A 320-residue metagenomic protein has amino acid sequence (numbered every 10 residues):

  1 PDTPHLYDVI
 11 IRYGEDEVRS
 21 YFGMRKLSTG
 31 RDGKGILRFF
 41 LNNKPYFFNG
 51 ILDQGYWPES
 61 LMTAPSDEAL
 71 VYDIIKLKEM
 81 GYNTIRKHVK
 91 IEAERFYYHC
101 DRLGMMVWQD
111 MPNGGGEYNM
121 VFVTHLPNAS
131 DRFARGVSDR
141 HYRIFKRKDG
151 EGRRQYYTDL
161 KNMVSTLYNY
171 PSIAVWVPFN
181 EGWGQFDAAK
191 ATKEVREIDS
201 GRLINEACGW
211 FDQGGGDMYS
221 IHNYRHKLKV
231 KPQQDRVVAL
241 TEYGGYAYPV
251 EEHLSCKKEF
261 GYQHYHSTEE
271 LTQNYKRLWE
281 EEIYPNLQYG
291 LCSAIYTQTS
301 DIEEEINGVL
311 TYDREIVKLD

Functional and structural regions predicted by a protein language model:
P1-V107, D159, A174-V175, A191-G201 (+2 more regions): Secreted/periplasmic carbohydrate-active enzymes, especially glycoside hydrolases
N49-Q54, L61, D110-K161, C256 (+1 more regions): Aromatic- and acidic-residue-enriched carbohydrate-binding clefts of CAZyme catalytic domains
S60-T63, H99, N119-M120, A188 (+3 more regions): Short, solvent-exposed loop/turn and secondary-structure capping segments
I85-E94, E181-F186, F211-G214, H226-V230: Acidic-and-aromatic substrate-binding clefts and catalytic sites of carbohydrate-active enzymes
K90, P112, F179-W183, S200 (+3 more regions): Catalytic metal-binding/acid-base residues of hydrolase active sites
R102-G104, S130-F133, V137-M218, R277: Active-site neighborhood of glycoside hydrolase catalytic domains
V107-Q109, E206, L240: Hydrophobic residues in well-ordered beta-strands that form the structural core
Y157-T158, S172-W176, K231-D320: Substrate-binding clefts and catalytic carboxylate motifs of secreted carbohydrate-active enzymes
